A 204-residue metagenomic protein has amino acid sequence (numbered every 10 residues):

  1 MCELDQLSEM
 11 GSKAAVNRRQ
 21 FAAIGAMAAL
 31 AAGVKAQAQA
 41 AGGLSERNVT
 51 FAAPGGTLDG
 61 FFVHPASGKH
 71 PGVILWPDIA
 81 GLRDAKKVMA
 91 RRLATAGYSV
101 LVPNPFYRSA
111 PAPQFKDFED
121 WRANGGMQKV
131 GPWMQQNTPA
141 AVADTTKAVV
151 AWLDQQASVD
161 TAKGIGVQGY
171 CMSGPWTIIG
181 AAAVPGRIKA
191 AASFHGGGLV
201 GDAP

Functional and structural regions predicted by a protein language model:
M1-V16: N-terminal secretory signal peptides
V16-L30: N-terminal export leaders
Q37-G68: N-terminal cap/lid segment of alpha/beta-hydrolase-fold proteins
H70-D78: Short beta-strand element of the alpha/beta-hydrolase
D84-P103, Y107-A112: Short amphipathic alpha-helix adjacent to the substrate-entry channel of hydrolases
A112-D120, G197-P204: Flexible "cap/lid" loop of the alpha/beta hydrolase fold
F118-G166: Gly/Ser-rich "nucleophile elbow"/oxyanion-hole loop immediately N-terminal to the catalytic nucleophile in hydrolases
T146-P204: Primarily recognizes the serine-hydrolase "nucleophile elbow" in alpha/beta-hydrolase and SGNH/GDSL folds
